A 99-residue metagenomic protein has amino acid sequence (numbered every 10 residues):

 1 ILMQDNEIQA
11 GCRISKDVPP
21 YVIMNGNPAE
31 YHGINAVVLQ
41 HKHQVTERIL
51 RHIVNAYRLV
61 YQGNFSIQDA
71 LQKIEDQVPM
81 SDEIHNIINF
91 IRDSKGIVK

Functional and structural regions predicted by a protein language model:
I1-I84: Glycine-rich hexapeptide-repeat left-handed beta-helix
E75-K99: Short, amphipathic C-terminal "tail helix"
